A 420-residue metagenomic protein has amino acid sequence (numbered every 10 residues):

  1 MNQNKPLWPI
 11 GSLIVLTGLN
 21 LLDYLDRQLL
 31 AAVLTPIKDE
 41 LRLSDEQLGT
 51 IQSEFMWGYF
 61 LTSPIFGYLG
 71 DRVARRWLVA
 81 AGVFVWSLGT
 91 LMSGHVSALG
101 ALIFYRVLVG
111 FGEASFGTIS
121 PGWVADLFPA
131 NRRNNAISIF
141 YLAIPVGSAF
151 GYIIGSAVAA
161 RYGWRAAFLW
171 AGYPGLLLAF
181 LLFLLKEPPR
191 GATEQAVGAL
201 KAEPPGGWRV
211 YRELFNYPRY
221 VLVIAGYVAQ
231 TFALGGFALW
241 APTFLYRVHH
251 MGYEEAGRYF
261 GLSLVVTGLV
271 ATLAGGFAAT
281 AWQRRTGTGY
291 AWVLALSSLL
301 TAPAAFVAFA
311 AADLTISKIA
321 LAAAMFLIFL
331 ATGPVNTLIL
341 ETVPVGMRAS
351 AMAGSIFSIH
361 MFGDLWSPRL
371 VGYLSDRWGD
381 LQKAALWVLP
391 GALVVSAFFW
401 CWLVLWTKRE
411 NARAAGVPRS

Functional and structural regions predicted by a protein language model:
N2-K5, G191-I224, V248: Juxtamembrane intracellular "pre-TM" segments in multi-pass secondary transporters
L30-A31, P218-T272, F329-T332, N336 (+1 more regions): Extracytoplasmic gate region of multi-pass secondary transporters
R42, A74, H95-A101, G112 (+2 more regions): Helix-breaking motifs and short loop linkers at transmembrane-helix boundaries and internal kinks in secondary membrane
L61-S97: Conserved MFS/SLC helix-loop-helix module at the cytosolic interface between two early adjacent transmembrane helices
W77-L91, Y290-A305: Structural signature of the two symmetry-related core transmembrane helices
Y105-P145: Cytoplasmic helix-loop-helix junction between adjacent transmembrane helices in 12-TM secondary transporters
F140-E187: Helix-loop-helix hairpin linking two adjacent transmembrane segments in secondary transporters
A160-Y173, G252-E255, G289-W292, Y373-A392: A membrane-interface helix-boundary motif in multi-pass transporters
